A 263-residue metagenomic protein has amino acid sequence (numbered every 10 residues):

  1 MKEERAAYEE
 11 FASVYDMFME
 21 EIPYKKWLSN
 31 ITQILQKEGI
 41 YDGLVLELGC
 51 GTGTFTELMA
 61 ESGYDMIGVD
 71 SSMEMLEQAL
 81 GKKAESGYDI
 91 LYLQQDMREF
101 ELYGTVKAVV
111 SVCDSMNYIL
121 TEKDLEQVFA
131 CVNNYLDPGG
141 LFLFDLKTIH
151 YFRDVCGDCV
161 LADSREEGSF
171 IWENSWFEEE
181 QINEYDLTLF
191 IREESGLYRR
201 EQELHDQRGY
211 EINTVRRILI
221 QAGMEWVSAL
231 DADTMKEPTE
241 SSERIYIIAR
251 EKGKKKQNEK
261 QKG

Functional and structural regions predicted by a protein language model:
M1-Y41: Conserved class I S-adenosyl-L-methionine
L46, G53-E99: Class I SAM-dependent methyltransferase SAM/SAH-binding core
E101-A108: A short acidic, Gly/Pro-enriched loop at the edge of an enzyme's catalytic core that lines a small-molecule cofactor
V112-D114: Residues lining the SAM
N117-I119: A short His-aromatic
E126-P138: A short glycine-rich, Lys/Arg-flanked "PGG" loop and its adjoining helix->strand segment in the class I
L143-R216: SAM-dependent methyltransferase
R208-G263: C-terminal lobe and adjacent flexible extensions of AdoMet/dcAdoMet transferase-like proteins
